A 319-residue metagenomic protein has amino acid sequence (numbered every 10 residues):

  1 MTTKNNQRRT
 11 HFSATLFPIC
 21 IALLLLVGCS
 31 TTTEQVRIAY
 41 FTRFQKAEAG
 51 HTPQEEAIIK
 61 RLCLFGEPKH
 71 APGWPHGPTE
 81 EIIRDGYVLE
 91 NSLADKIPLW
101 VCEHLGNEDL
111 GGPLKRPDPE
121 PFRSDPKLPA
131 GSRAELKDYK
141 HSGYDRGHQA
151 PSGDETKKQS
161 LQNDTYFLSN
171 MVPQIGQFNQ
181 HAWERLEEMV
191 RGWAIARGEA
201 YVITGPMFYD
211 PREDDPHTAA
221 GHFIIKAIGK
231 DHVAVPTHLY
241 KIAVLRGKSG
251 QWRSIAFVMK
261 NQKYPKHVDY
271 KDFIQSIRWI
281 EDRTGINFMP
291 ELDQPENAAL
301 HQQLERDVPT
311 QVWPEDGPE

Functional and structural regions predicted by a protein language model:
M1-H11: N-terminal secretory signal peptides that target proteins for export/translocation
N5-Q7, P18, Q35, F41: Intrinsically disordered, low-complexity sequence elements enriched in Ser/Thr/Gly/Pro
H11, F17, L136-K137: Hydrophobic alpha-helical segments and their boundary regions
T15-P18, N91: Hydrophobic H-region at the start of alpha-helical membrane spans
F17-V27: Bacterial N-terminal signal peptides
L25-E319: Domain-level detector for secreted/extracellular nuclease and nuclease-toxin modules, and for the ENPP-like C-terminal
